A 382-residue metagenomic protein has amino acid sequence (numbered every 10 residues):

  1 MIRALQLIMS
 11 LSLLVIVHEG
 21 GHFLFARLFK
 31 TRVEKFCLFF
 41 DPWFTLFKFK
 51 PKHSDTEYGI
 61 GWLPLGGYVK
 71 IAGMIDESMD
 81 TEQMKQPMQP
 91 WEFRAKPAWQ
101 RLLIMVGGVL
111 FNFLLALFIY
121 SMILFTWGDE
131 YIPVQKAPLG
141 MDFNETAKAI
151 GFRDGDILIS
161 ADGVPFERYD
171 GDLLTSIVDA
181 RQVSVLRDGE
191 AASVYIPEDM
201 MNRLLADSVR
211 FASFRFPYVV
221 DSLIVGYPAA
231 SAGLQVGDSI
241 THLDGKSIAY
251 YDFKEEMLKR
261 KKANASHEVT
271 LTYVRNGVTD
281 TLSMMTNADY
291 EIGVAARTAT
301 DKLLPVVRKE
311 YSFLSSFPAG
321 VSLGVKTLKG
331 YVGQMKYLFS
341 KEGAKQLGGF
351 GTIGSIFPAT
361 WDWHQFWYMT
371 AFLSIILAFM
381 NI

Functional and structural regions predicted by a protein language model:
I2-M84, L373-M380: Small-residue-rich helix-interface/hinge motifs
I2-Q6, S10, Q100-I104, P318 (+2 more regions): Alpha-helical transmembrane segments of integral membrane proteins
Q6, G67, I71-S78, E82-N144: Internal alpha-helical transmembrane segments
I16-E19, R27, L117-D129, N381: Short hydrophobic alpha-helical membrane-anchoring segments
M88-K96, V209-A230, S239-T241, K246-Y250 (+2 more regions): Functional transmembrane alpha-helices
L102-P138, G171-S222, T272, T281-V306: PDZ/PDZ-like peptide-tail recognition elements
N144-R168, S231-D252: Conserved PDZ fold ligand-binding element
